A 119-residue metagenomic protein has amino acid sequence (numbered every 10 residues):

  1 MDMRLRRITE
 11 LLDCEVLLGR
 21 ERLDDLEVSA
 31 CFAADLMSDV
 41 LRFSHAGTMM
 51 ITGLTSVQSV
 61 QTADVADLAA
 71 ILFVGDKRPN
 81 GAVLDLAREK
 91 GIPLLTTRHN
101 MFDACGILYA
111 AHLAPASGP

Functional and structural regions predicted by a protein language model:
M1-M3, G118-P119: Short, low-complexity, intrinsically disordered N-terminal peptides in bacterial proteins
M3-C31: An N-cap/entry alpha-helix motif that binds or orients negatively charged groups
L23-D25, F32-M49, G53-P119: Feature captures the catalytic cores and cofactor-binding loops of soluble hydro-lyases/lyases that act on carboxylate
